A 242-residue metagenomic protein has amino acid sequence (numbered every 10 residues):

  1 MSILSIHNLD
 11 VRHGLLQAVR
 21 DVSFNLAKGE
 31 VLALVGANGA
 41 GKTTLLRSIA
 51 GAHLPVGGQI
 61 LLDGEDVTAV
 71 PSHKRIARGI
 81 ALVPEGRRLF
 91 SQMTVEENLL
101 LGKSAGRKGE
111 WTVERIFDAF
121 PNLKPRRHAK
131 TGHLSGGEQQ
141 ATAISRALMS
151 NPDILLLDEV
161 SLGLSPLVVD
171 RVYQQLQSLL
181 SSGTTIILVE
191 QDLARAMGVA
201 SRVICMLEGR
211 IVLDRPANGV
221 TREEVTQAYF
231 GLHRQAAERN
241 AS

Functional and structural regions predicted by a protein language model:
V35-A37: The feature captures the beta-strand-to-loop junction immediately N-terminal to the Walker
A50: Helix-to-loop junction immediately C-terminal to a conserved catalytic motif
L54, D66-R87, V113, P125-H128 (+1 more regions): ABC ATPase NBD coupling module
K130-L134, E138: Conserved ABC ATPase signature
A147-L148: ABC ATPase C-loop
N151: Conserved catalytic motifs of ABC-family nucleotide-binding domains
E159-V160: Walker B catalytic motif
